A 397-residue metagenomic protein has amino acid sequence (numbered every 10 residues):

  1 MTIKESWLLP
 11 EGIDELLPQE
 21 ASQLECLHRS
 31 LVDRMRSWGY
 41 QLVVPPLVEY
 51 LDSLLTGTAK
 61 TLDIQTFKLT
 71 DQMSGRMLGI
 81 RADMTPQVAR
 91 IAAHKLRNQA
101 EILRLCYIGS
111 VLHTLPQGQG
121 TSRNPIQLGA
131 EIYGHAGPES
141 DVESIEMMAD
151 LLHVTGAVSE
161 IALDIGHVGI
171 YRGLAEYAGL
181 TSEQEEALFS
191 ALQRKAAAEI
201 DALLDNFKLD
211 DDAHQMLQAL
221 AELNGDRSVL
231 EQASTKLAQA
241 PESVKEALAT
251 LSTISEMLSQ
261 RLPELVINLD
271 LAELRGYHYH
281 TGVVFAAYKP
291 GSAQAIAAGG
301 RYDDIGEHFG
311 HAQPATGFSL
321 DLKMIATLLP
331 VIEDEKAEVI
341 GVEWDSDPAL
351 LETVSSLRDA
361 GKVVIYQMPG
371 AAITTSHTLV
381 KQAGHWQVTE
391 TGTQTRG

Functional and structural regions predicted by a protein language model:
M1-P86, V142, D164: TRNA-binding/sensing appendages of the translation machinery
E20, C26-S37, Y50, T85-L96 (+2 more regions): Positively charged, Gly/Ser-enriched RNA/tRNA-binding surfaces
L42-P45, Y107, A162-G166, N268-D270: A structural signal for short, well-ordered beta-strand segments and their strand-loop junctions that often border
L47-D63, G166-E176, E273-T281, A372-S376: Beta-rich nucleic-acid/ligand-interaction surfaces
Q65-M73, G179-A202, L209: Acidic, His- and aromatic-enriched active-site or binding-groove loops in soluble protein domains that engage sugars
A136, S140-D141, D164, L174 (+2 more regions): Cap/lid and interdomain-hinge subdomains that line or gate substrate/regulatory clefts in soluble alpha/beta enzymes
T155-V158, A162-A175, S182-Q184, A198: Extended alpha-helical scaffolds
